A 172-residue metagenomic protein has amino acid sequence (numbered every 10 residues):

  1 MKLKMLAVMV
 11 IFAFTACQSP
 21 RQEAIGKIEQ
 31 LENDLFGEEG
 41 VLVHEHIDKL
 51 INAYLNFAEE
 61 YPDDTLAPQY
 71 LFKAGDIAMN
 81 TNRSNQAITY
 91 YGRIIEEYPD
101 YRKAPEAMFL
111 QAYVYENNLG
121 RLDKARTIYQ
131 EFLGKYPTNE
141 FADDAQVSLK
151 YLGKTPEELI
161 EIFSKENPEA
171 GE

Functional and structural regions predicted by a protein language model:
K2-V8: Sec-dependent signal peptide recognition, specifically the positively charged N-region followed immediately by
M5, A13, C17-E172: Acidic, polar-rich low-complexity tracts and alpha-helical solenoid repeat scaffolds
